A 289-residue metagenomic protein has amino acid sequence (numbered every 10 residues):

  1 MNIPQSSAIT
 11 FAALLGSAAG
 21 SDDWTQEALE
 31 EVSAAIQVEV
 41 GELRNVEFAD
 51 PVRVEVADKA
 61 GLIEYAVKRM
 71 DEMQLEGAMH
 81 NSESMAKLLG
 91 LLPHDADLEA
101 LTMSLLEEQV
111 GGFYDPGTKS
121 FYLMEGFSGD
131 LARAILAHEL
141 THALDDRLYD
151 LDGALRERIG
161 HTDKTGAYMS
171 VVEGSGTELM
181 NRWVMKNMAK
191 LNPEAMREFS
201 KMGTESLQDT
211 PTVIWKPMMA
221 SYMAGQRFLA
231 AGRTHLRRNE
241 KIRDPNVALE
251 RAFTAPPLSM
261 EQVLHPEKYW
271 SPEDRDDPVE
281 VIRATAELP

Functional and structural regions predicted by a protein language model:
L14, A19-A96: A metal-dependent hydrolase signature that marks the N-terminal structural subdomain at the beginning of catalytic folds
V40, A134-L151, G176-T177: Active-site recognition of the HExxH zinc-binding catalytic motif
A49-R69, I159-D163, M196-E205, P256: Acidic helix-start/capping segments at beta-turn-to-alpha-helix junctions
I63-G77, D97-F121: Catalytic zinc-binding patch centered on the HExxH motif and its immediate surroundings that defines zinc-dependent
F121-L136, A167: Short pre-active-site segment immediately N-terminal to the catalytic Zn-binding motif
D146-R197: Post-HExxH zinc-binding segment in Zn-dependent metallohydrolases
E178-S206, R233-T254: Short helix/loop segments within enzyme catalytic domains that coordinate or immediately flank catalytic cofactors
D209-P289: Pan-zinc metallopeptidase signature
